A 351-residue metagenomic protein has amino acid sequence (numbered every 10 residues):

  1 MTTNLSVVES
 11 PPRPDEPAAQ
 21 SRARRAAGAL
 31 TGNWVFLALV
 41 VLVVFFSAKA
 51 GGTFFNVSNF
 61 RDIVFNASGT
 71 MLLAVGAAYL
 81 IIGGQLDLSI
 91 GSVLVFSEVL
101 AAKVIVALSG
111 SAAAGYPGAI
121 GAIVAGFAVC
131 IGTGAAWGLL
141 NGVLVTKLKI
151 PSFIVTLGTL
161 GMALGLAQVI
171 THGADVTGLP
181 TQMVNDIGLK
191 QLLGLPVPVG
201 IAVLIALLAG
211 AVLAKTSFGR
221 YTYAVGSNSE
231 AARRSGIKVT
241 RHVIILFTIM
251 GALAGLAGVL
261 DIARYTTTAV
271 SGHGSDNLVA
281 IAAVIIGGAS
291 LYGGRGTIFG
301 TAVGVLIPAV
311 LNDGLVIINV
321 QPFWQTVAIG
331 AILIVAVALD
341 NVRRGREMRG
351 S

Functional and structural regions predicted by a protein language model:
M1-V40, V44, R234-R241, L315-S351: Cytosolic-side transmembrane-helix boundaries in multi-pass membrane proteins
T2-A74, G110-A125: Membrane-interfacial amphipathic/re-entrant helices at transmembrane-helix boundaries
V40-F55, G83, A167-D175, A211-S217: Structural signal for alpha-helical transmembrane segments and their membrane-water exit/capping regions in multi-pass
V43-S111, V143-I150, G288-F299, A331: Single transmembrane alpha-helix segments in multi-pass membrane proteins
S109-L160, V303-G304: Alpha-helical transmembrane segments within multi-pass membrane transporters and channels
A122-C130, G134-N141, G194-A269: Helix-loop-helix "hairpin" substructures at the membrane interface of multi-pass membrane proteins
L148, S152-T216, H242-I245, A263-H273 (+1 more regions): Transmembrane helix-bundle core of multi-pass membrane transporters and related energy-transducing complexes
A254, R264-G330: Transmembrane alpha-helical segments in multi-pass inner-membrane proteins
